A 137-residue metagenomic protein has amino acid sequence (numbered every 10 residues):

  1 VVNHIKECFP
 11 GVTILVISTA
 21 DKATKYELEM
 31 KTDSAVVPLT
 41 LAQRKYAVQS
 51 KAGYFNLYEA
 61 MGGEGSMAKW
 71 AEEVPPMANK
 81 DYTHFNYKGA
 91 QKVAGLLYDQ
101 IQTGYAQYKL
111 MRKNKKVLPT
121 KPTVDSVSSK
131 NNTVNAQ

Functional and structural regions predicted by a protein language model:
V2, T13-S18, K22: Conserved, well-ordered alpha-helix/loop/beta-strand core segments that scaffold catalytic motifs
V2-N3, T40: Generic structural signal for well-ordered alpha-helices, preferentially at hydrophobic/aromatic core positions
F9-I14, Q49-G53: Loop/turn elements at helix/coil->beta-strand transitions in domains of secreted/extracellular proteins
D21-Q137: Catalytic His-Asp segment of secreted/periplasmic serine-dependent ester chemistry enzymes
